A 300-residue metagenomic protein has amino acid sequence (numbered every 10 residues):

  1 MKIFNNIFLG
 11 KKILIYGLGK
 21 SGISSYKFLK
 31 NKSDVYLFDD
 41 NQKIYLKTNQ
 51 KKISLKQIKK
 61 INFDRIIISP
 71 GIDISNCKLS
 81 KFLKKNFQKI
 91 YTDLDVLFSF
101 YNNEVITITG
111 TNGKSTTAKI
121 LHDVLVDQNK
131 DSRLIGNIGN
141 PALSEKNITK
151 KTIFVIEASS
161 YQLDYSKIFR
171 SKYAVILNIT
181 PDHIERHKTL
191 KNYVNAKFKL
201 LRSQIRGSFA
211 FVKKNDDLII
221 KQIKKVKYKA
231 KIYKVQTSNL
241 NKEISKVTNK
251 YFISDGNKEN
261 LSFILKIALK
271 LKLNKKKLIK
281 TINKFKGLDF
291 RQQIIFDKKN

Functional and structural regions predicted by a protein language model:
M1-T92, L273-N274, L288: N-terminal leader/targeting and accessory segments in enzymes
I3-K11, Y16-L18, K60, S69-P70 (+4 more regions): Adenine nucleotide phosphate-binding catalytic loops in nucleotide-utilizing enzymes
K11-K12, K27-K30, K59-I61, P70-K214 (+3 more regions): Phosphate-binding loop of NTP-binding sites
L18, D39-D40, T111, N137 (+2 more regions): Cofactor-binding loop segments of dinucleotide-utilizing enzymes, especially the Rossmann-like FAD- and NAD(P)+-binding
K20, N112-T116, K258: Residue-level detector of alpha-helix initiation sites
S33-V35, L46-Q57, F87-I90, N103 (+1 more regions): Active-site regions of enzymes building and remodeling cell-envelope glycoconjugates
V35-D40, R133-L134, V155, K234: Short beta-strand "acidic-cap" motif of Rossmann-like dinucleotide-binding folds
